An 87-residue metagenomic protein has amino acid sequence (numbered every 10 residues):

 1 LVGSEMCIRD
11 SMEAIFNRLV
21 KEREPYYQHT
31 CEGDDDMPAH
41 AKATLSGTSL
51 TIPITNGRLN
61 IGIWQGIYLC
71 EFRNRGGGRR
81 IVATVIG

Functional and structural regions predicted by a protein language model:
L1-C7: Short, small-residue-biased leader/transition segments that mark boundaries at the very start of proteins
V2, V20, V82-V85: Extended aliphatic helical segments
D10-I15: Short Gly/aromatic-enriched secondary-structure transition segments
F16-G62: Mid-chain, well-packed structural core segment of small domains
G62-E71, G76-G87: C-terminal binding/interaction regions
